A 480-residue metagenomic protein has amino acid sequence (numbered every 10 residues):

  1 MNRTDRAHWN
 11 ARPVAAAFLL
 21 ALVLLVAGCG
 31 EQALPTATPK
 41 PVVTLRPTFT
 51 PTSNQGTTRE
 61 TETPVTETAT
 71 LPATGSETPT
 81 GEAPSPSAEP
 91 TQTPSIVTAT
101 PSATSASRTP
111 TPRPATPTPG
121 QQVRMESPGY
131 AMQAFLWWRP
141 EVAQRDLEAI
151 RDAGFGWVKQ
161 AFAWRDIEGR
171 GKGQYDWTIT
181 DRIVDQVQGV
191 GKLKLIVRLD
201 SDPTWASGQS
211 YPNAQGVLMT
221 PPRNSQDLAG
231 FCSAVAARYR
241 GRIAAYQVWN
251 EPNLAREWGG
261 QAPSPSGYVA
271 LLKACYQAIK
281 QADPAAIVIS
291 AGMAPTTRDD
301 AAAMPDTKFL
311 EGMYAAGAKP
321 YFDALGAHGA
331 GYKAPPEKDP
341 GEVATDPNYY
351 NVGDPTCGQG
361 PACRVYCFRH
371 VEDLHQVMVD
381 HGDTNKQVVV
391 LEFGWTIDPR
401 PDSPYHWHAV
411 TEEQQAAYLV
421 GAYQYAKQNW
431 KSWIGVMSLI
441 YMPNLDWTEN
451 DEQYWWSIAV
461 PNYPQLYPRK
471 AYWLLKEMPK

Functional and structural regions predicted by a protein language model:
V26-G28: C-terminal motif of bacterial Sec signal peptides marking the signal peptidase cleavage site
E31-M125: Ser/Thr-rich, Proline-interspersed low-complexity disordered segments
L34, A206, P252, R400 (+2 more regions): Aromatic-rich peripheral "rim/lid" segments of glycoside hydrolase catalytic domains that contact and position glycan
A115-G156, A161: Boundary/entry segment of secreted carbohydrate-active catalytic domains
Y130-A134, V158-Q160, L195-L199, Y246 (+4 more regions): Hydrophobic faces of well-ordered beta-strands that scaffold small-molecule active sites in alpha/beta enzyme cores
W137-R151, L228-V235, M304-M313, V420-Q424: Short, acidic/polar
A153-K172, T178-R298, Y332, W395-D398 (+1 more regions): Substrate-binding cleft and catalytic face of glycoside hydrolase catalytic domains, especially the flexible beta-alpha
S264-H408: Noncatalytic carbohydrate-binding groove/subsite architecture in carbohydrate-active enzymes
